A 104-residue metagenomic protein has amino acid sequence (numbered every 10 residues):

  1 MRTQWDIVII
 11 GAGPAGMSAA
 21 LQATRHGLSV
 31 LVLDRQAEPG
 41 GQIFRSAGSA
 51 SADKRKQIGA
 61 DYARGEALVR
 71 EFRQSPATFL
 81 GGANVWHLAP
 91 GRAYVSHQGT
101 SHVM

Functional and structural regions predicted by a protein language model:
M1-A15: Beta1/beta-strand and adjacent pyrophosphate-binding region of the FAD-binding site in flavoprotein oxidoreductases
A12, L33, R73-P76: Loop-rich non-cytosolic ectodomains and luminal regions
S18: Short alpha-helical segment within the catalytic ATP-binding CA
Q22, A60-M104: Feature captures the FAD/FMN-dependent oxidoreductase FAD-binding
R25-F44: Glycine-rich FAD pyrophosphate-binding loop
R35-E38, G48-S49, N84-V85: Short, ordered loop/turn segments at secondary-structure junctions
A47-A60: Glycine-rich active-site loop/strand segments that organize a redox cofactor
